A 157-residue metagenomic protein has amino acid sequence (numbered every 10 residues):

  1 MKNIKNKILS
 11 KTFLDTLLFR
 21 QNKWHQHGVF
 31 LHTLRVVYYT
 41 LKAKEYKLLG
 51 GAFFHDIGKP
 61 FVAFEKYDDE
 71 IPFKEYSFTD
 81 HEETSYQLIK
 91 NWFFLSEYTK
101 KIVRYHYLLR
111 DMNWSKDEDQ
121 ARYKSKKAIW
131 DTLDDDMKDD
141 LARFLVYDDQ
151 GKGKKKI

Functional and structural regions predicted by a protein language model:
K2-K7, G151-K154: Structured, non-catalytic alpha/beta "coupling" segments that mediate domain-domain communication and provide generic
N3-N6, N22, N91, N113: Detector for Asparagine
N6-V37, F64-F73: Active-site flanking loop/helix segments enriched in acidic
L9-W24, G51-A52, W114-Q120, K156-I157: Short coil/turn segments at secondary-structure boundaries
Y39-K152: Divalent metal-dependent catalytic cores for phosphoryl transfer on phosphate-bearing substrates
